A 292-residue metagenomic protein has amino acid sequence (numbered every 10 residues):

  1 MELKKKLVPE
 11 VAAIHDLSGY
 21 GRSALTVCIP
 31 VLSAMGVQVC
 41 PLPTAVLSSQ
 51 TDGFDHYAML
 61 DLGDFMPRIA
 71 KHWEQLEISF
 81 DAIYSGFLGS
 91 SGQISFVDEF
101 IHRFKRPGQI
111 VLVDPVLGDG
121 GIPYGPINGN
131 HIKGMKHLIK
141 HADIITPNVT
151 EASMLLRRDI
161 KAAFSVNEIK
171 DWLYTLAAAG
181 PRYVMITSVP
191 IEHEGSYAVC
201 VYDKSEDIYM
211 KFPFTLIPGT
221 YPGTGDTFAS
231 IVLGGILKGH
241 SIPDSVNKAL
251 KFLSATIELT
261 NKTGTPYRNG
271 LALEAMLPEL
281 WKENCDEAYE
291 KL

Functional and structural regions predicted by a protein language model:
E2-V113, L117-G125, A275-D286, E290-K291: Conserved N-terminal subdomain of the carbohydrate kinase-like
S18, A45-L47, G89, L117-D119 (+4 more regions): Glycine-rich beta-alpha junction loops
G19-Y20, I208-P222: Short pre-catalytic strand/loop immediately N-terminal to key active-site residues, enriched for Gly-Thr
G125-Y209: Conserved phosphate/ATP/ADP-binding segment of small-molecule kinases
M154, G219-I242, V246: Short, small-residue alpha-helix embedded
I160-E168, L237-K248: Short, charged, surface-exposed loops that flank catalytic or proteolytic processing sites
P243-L292: Charged C-terminal helix
